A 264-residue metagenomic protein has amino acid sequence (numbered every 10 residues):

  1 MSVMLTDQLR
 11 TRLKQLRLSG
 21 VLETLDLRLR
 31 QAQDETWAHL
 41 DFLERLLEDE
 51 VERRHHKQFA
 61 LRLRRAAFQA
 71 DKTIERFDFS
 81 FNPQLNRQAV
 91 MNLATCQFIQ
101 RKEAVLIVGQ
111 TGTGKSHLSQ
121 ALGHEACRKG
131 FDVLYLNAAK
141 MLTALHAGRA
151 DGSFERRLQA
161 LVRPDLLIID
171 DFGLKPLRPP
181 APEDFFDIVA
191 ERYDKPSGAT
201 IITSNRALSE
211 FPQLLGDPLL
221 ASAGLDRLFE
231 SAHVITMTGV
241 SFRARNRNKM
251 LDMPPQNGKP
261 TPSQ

Functional and structural regions predicted by a protein language model:
S2-T6: A conserved P-loop NTPase coupling/switch region
K14, S19-Q69: Interdomain "pre-motor" coupling segment immediately N-terminal to P-loop NTPase/helicase cores
L25, D132, L136, K140-R163 (+1 more regions): Replace "adjacent to P-loop NTPase cores in ATP/GTP-dependent enzymes" with "adjacent to NTP-binding cores
Q58-N92, Q100: Clamp-loader machinery-focused feature within the broader ASCE/P-loop NTPase space
L85-R163: Conserved P-loop
L166: Walker B motif beta-strand of ABC-family P-loop ATPases
